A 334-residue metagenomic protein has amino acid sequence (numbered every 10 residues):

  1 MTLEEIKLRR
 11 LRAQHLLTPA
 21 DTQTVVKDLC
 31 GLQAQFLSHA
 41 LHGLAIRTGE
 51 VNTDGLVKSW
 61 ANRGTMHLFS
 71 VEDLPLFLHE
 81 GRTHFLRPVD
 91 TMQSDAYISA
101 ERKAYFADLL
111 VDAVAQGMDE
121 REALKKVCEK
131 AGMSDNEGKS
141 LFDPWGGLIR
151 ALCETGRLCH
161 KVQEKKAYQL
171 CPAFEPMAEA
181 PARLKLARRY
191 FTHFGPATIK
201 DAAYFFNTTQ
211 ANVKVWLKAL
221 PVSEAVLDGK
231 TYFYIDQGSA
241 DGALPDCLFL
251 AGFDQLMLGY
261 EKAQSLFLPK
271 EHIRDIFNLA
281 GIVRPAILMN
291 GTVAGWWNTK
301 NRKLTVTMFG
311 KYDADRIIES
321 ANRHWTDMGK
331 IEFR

Functional and structural regions predicted by a protein language model:
M1-E122, K126-S134: Phosphate-backbone binding and catalysis cores of DNA-processing enzymes
L41-G49, K126-F142, A203-Q210, D275-F277: Short helix-coil junctions and helix-kink-helix linkers
D54-H67, E154-Q163, P221-L227, G295-W297: A short, conserved structural fragment
F77-Q93, A173-G195, D246-L258: Short, amphipathic alpha-helical interaction segments positioned at domain boundaries
K139-V213: Loop-centered beta-sheet repeat module
T192-D241: Anionic-ligand-binding alpha/beta catalytic cores of soluble enzymes and soluble regulatory domains that recognize
V222-H272: Non-catalytic regulatory appendages
I276-I282, I287-R334: Glycine-rich, small/acidic residue-mixed loop/short-helix segments
